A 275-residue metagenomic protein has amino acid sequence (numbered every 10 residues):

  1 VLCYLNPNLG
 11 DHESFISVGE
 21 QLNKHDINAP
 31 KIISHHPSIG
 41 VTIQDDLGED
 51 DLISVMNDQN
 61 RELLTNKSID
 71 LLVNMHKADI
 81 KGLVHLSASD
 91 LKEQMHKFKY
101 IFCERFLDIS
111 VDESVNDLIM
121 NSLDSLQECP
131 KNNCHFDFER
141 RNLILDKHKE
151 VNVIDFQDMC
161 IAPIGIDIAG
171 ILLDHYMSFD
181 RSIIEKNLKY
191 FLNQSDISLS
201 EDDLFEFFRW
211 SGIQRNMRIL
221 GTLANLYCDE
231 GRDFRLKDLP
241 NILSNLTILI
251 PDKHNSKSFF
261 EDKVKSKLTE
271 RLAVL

Functional and structural regions predicted by a protein language model:
V1-E93, K97, C103-I109, Q127-E128: ATP-binding pocket architecture of kinase catalytic cores
S14, K67, L71, S114 (+3 more regions): Charged catalytic carboxylate motif
I33, V84-D90, S200-G212, K237: All-alpha amphipathic helical-bundle segments outside canonical DNA-binding/catalytic cores that form hydrophobic
L64, S110-S122, N187, R235-N245 (+1 more regions): Extended, well-ordered alpha-helical scaffold segments
M75, M120-I168, S178-S182: Active-site acidic catalytic loop and adjacent metal/ATP-binding pocket of ATP-dependent phosphoryl transfer enzymes
H96-F106, I164-S198, I213-E230, I242-I250: Active-site activation/catalytic loop segments of kinase-like enzymes and analogous catalytic loops in related
L107-N116, I197-F207: Short, surface-exposed acidic
G221-L275: ATP/Mg2+ or Mg2+-diphosphate-binding catalytic cores that bind nucleotide phosphates or diphosphates via glycine-rich
